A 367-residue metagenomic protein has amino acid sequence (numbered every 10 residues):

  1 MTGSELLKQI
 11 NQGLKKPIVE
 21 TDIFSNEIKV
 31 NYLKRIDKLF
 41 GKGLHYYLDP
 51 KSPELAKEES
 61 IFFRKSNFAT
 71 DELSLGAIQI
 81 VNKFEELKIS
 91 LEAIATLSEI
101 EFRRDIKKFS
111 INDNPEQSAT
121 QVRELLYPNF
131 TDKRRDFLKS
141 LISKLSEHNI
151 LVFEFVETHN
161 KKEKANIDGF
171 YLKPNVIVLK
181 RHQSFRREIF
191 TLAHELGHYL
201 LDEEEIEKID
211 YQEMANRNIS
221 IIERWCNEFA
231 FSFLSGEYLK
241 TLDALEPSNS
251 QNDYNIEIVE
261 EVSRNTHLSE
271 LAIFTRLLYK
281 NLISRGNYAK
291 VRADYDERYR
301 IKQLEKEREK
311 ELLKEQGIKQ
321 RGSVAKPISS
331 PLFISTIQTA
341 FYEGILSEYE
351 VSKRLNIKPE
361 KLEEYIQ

Functional and structural regions predicted by a protein language model:
M1-Q367: Active-site hotspot residues in diverse enzymes, especially metal/ion-binding acidic/histidine motifs
